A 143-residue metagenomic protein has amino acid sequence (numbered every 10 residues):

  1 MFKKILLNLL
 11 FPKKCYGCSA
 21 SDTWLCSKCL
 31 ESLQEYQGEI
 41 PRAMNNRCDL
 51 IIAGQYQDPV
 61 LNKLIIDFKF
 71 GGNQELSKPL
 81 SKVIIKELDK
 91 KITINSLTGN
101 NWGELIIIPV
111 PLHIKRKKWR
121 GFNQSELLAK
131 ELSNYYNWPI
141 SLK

Functional and structural regions predicted by a protein language model:
M1-K143: Glycine-rich phosphate/pyrophosphate-handling loop used in enzymes and phosphotransfer proteins
